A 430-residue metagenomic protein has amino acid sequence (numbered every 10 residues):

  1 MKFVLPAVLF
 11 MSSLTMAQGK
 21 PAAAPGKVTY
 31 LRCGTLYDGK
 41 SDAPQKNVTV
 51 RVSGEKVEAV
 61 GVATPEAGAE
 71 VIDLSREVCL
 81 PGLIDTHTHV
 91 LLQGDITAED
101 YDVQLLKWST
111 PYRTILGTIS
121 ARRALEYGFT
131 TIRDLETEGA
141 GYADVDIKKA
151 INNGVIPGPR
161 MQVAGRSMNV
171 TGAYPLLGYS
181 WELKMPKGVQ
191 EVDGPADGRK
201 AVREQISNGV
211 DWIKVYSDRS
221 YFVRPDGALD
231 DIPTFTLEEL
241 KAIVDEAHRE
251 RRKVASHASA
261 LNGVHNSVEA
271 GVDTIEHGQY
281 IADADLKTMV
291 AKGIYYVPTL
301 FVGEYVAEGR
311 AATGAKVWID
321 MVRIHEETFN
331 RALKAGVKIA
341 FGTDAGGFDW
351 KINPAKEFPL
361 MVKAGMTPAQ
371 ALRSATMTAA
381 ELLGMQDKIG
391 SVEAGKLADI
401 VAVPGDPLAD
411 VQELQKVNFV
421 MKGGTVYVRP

Functional and structural regions predicted by a protein language model:
V8-A17: Hydrophobic h-region of N-terminal signal peptides that target proteins for export in Gram-negative bacteria
K20-P25, L36, K40-L80, V103: Histidine-rich, glycine-flanked metal-binding segment
E77-V155, T171, E238, A270: Metal-associated gating/positioning segment near the N- to mid-region
L91-R113, T171-P186, S220-F235, A291-V322: Active-site gating loops and adjacent loop-to-helix segments of metal-dependent hydrolytic enzymes
D95-T97, D144, A173, V223-P225 (+7 more regions): Histidine/acidic-residue-rich catalytic or RNA/ligand-binding cores of hydrolases and nuclease-related proteins
V103-L105, R249, M321-P407: His/Asp/Glu-enriched, well-ordered alpha-helical/loop segment that forms or immediately abuts the divalent-metal
L116-A143, P157-S167, V210-Y221, K253 (+4 more regions): Divalent metal-dependent hydrolysis catalytic cores, especially in the metallo-beta-lactamase
D146, A196-S217, F222-Y296, D320-I339: Histidine/acidic residue-rich metal-binding segments in metalloenzymes
